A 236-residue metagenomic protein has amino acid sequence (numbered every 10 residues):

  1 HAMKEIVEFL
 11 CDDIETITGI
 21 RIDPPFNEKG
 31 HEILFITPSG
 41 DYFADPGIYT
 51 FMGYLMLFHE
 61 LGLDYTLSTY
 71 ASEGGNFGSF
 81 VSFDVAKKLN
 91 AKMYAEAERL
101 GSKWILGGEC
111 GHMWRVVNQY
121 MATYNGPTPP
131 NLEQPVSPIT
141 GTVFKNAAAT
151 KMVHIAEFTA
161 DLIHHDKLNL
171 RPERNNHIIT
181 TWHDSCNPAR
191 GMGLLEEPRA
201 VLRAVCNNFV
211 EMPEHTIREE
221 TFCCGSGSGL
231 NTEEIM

Functional and structural regions predicted by a protein language model:
H1-S137, G141: Iron-sulfur-cluster electron-transfer modules
K29-H31, G101, A148, N175-I178: Residue-level preference for short coil/turn positions at secondary-structure junctions
T37, H154-A156, D184: Short, structured patches in soluble enzyme cores that scaffold and shape functional sites
G62, A149-M152, H177, C206: A generic structural signal for alpha->beta connector loops
T66-S68, V153, V210-P213: General small-molecule cofactor/ligand-binding pocket signal
W104-I105, T150, D184, F222: Cys/His-enriched microdomains
P129-R174, E214-E219: Short, flexible loop segments at boundaries between secondary-structure elements
A160-M236: Redox cofactor-anchoring modules in respiratory/redox and cofactor-processing assemblies
